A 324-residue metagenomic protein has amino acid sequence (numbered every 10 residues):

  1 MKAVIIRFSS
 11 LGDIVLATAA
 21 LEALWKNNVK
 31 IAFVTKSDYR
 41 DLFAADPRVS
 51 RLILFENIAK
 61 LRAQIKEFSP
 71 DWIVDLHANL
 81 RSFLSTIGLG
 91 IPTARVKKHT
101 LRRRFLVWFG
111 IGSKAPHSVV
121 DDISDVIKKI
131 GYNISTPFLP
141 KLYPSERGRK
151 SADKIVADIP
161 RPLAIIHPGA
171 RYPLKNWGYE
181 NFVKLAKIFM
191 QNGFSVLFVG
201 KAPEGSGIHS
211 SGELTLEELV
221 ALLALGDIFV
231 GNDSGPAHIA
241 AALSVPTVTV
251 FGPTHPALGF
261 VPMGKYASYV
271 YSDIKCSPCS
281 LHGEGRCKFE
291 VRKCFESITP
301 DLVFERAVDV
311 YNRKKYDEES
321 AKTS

Functional and structural regions predicted by a protein language model:
M1-S324: Catalytic machinery of carbohydrate-active enzymes, primarily nucleotide-sugar-dependent glycosyltransferases
